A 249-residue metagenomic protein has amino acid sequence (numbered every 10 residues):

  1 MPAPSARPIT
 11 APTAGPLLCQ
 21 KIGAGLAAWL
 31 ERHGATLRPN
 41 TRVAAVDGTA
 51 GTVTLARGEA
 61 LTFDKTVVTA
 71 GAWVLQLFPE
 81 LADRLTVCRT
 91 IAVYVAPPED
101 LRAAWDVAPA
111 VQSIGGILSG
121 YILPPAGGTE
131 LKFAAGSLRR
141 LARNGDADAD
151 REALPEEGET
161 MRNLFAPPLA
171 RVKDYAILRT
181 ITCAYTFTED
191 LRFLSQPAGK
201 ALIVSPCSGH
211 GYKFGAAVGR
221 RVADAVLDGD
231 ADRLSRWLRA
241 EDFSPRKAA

Functional and structural regions predicted by a protein language model:
M1-G34, R38-P39, A45-T49, F187: Flavin (FAD/FMN) cofactor-binding and adjacent substrate-gating region of FAD-dependent oxidoreductase domains
A14, A72-W73, G209: Short glycine-rich anion-binding loops that position phosphate/pyrophosphate groups of nucleotides and phosphorylated
W29, W73, E80, R221 (+1 more regions): Active-site catalytic microenvironments for nucleophilic, acid-base chemistry
R38, V67, L202-V204: Hydrophobic/aromatic beta-strand patches that form the interior of the parallel beta-sheet core in alpha/beta enzyme
A44-L61: Conserved beta-strand-loop-beta-strand element in the redox core of flavoprotein oxidoreductases
A60-W73, G219: Short hydrophobic core segments
K65, A72-G199: Active-site substrate-recognition segment that forms the wall of the catalytic cavity or substrate channel
P167-A249: C-terminal catalytic lobe of FAD-dependent flavoproteins
